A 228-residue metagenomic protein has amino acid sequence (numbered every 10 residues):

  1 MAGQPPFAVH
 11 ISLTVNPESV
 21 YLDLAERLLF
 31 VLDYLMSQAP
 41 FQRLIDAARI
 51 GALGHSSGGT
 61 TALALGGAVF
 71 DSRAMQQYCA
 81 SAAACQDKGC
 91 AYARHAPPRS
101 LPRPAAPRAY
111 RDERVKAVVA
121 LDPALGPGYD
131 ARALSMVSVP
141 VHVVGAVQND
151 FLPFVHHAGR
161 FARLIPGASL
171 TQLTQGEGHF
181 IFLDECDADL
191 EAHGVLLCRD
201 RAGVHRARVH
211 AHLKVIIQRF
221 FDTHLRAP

Functional and structural regions predicted by a protein language model:
Q4-E26, D189-E191: Cap/lid segment of the alpha/beta-hydrolase catalytic domain
V15-A47, A64, R73-C90, R94 (+2 more regions): Alpha/beta-hydrolase active-site loop
A52-G54, L121: Short beta-strand immediately N-terminal to the catalytic nucleophile in serine-hydrolase-like folds
G54-G58, A62: Gly/Ala-rich beta-loop-alpha elbow adjacent to hydrolase catalytic centers
Y129, D150-H157, F182: Conserved alpha/beta-hydrolase "acid-adjacent" motif
A133, V139, P153-R163: Short alpha-helix in the alpha/beta-hydrolase fold that links the catalytic acid
V137, V143-G145: Short beta-strand/loop motif that positions the catalytic acidic residue of the alpha/beta-hydrolase fold
F182-P228: Catalytic active-site module of serine/aspartate enzymes centered on a nucleophile-bearing elbow/loop
